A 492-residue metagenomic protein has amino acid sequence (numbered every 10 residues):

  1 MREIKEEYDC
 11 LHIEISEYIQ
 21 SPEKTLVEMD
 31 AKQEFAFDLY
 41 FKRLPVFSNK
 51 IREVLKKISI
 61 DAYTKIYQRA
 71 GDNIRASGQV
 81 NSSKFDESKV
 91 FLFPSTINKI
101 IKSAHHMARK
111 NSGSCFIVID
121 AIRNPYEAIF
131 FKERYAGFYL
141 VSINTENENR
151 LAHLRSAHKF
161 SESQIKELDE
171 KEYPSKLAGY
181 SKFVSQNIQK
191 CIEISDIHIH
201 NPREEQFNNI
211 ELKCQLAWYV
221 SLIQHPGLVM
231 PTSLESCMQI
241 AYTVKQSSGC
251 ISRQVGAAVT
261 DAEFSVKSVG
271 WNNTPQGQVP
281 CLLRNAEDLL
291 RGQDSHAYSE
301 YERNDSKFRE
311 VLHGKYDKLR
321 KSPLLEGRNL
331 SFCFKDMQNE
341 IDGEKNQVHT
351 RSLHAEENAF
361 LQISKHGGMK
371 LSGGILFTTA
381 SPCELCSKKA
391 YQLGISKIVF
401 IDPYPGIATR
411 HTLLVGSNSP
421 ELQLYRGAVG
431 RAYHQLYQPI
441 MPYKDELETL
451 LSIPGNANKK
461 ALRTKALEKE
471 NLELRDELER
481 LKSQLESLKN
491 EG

Functional and structural regions predicted by a protein language model:
M1-E3: Glycine-rich phosphate-binding P-loop
L11, I15, K24-A104, Y180-F183 (+2 more regions): Zinc-dependent deaminase catalytic domain
S95-I101, C115-I119, E127: N-terminal helicase ATP-binding lobe
S103, E127, S156-C214: Small-molecule kinase domains that catalyze NTP-dependent phosphoryl transfer to phosphate-bearing small molecules
S114, Y135, Y139-L140, M369-I375: Short beta-strand/loop segments at the ligand-binding rim of alpha/beta enzyme cores
D120-I122, F131-H158: Conserved phosphate-donor/acceptor-positioning beta-strand/loop module used by diverse small-molecule
A121-P125, S381-E384: Short beta->alpha connector loops
F138-L140, I197-I199, I398: Short, well-ordered beta-strand core segments
